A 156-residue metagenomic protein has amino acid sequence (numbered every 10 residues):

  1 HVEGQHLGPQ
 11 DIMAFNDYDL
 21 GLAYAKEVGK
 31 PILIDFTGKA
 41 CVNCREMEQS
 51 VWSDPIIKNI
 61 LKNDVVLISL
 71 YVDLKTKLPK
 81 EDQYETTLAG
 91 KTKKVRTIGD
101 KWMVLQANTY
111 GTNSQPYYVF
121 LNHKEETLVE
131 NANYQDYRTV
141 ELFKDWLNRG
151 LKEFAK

Functional and structural regions predicted by a protein language model:
H1-I34, G38-K156: Proteins that catalyze or organize thiol-disulfide redox chemistry and the adjacent proteostasis machinery handling
